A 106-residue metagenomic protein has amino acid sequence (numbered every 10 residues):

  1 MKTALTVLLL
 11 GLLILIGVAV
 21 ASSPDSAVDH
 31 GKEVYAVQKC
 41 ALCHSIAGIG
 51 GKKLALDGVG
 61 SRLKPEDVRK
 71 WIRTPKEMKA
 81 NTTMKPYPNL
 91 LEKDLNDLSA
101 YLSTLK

Functional and structural regions predicted by a protein language model:
M1-A27, W71-T74, K93-L95, S99-K106: Post-cleavage N-terminal segment of exported redox proteins
L9, A47-G48, M78: A short alpha-helix capping/helix-coil boundary motif
A21, V68, K85-P86: Short amphipathic alpha-helical interaction elements located at domain edges and within/adjacent to intrinsically
P24-V34, N81, L91: Short, structured coil/loop segments at alpha-helix boundaries
V28-A36, L42-R73: Gly/Gly-Pro-rich "capping" loops immediately C-terminal to redox-active cysteine motifs in periplasmic/lumenal
G51-V59, R73-K106: Axial heme c-ligation environment in periplasmic c-type cytochrome domains
